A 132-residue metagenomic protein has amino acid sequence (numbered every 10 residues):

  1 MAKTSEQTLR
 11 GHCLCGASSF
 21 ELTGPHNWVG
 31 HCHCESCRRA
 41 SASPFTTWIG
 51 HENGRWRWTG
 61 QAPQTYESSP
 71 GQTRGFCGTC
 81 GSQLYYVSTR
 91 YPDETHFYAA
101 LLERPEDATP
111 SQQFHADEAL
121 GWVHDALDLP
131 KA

Functional and structural regions predicted by a protein language model:
M1-A132: A short Gly-Trp-Pro
